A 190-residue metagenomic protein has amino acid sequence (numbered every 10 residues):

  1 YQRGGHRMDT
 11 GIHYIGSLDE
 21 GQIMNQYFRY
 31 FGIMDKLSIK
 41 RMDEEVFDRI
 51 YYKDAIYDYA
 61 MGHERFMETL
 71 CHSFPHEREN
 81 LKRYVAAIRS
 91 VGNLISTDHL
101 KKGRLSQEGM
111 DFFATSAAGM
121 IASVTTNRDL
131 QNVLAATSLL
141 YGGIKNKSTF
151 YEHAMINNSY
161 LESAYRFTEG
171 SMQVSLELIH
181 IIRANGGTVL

Functional and structural regions predicted by a protein language model:
Y1-R83: N-terminal glycine-rich phosphate/pyrophosphate-binding loop and immediately adjacent elements
Q22, F112, E169, Q173: Conserved active-site and cofactor/substrate-binding residues in soluble primary-metabolism enzymes
M24, S148-E152: A short mid-domain helix/strand-loop element embedded in enzyme catalytic domains that forms or borders the active-site
N25, R29, M67, C71 (+3 more regions): Class I S-adenosyl-L-methionine
L37, N146, I181: Active-site substrate-recognition segment that forms the wall of the catalytic cavity or substrate channel
K53-S148: Rossmann-like flavin
H153-L190: Helical element adjacent to the flavin cofactor pocket in flavoenzyme catalytic cores
